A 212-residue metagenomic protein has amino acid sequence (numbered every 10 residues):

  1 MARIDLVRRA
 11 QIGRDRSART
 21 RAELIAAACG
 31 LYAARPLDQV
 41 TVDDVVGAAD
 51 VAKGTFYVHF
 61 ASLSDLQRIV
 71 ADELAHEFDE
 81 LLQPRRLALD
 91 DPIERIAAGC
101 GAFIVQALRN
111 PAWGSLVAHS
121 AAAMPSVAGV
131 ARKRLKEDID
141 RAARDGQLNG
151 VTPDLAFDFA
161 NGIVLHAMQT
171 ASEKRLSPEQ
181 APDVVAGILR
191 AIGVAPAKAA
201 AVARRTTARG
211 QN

Functional and structural regions predicted by a protein language model:
M1-R35, Q39-A48, D65: Basic, helix-initiating cap at the start of DNA-binding domains
M1-R8, V105, E137-R144, E173-N212: C-terminal peripheral helix-coil segments that are non-catalytic and often amphipathic
L24-Y32, L74, F78, F103: Short hydrophobic clusters on alpha-helical segments that form packing/core surfaces in small helical domains
D50-F60: Short hydrophobic/aromatic patch on the recognition helix
F60, L66-L74, V117: Alpha-helical DNA-contacting segments of helix-turn-helix folds
D65, I69, E80-A112, A123 (+2 more regions): Hydrophobic alpha-helical connector segments
D79, A98, A102, S120-Q169 (+1 more regions): Amphipathic alpha-helical packing segments from all-alpha helical-bundle domains
